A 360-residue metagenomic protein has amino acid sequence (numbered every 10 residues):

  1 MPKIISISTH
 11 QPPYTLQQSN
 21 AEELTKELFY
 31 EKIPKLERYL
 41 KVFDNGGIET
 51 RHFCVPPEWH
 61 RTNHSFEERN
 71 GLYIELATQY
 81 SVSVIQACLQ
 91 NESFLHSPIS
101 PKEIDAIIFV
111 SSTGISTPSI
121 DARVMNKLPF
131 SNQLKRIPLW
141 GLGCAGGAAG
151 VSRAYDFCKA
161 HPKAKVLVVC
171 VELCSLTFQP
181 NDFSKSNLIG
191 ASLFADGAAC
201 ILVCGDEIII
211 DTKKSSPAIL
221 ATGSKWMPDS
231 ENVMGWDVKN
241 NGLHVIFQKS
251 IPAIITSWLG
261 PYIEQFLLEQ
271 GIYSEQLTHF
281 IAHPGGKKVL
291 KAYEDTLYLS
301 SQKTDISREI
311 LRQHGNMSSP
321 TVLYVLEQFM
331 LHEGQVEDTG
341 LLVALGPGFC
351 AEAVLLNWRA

Functional and structural regions predicted by a protein language model:
M1-E75, P180-S257, P261, Q265 (+2 more regions): Condensing-enzyme catalytic core mediating Claisen C-C bond formation in acyl metabolism
M1-P2, K102-D105, N132-K135, H161-V166 (+5 more regions): Short coil/turn connectors at secondary-structure junctions
S6-S8, V110, W140, K165-E172 (+2 more regions): Short beta-strand segments
I48-T62, F66-F130, G141, S274-L290: Conserved beta-ketoacyl condensing-enzyme motif
L72, S83, Q90, P98 (+1 more regions): A contiguous, well-structured pocket-lining segment that forms one wall/lid of small-molecule binding clefts in soluble
L76-S93, I120, A198, I254-E269 (+1 more regions): Short, well-ordered amphipathic alpha-helical segments that serve as non-catalytic structural scaffolds within diverse
S112-T113, S131-Q133, P138-K159, T256 (+2 more regions): Claisen-condensing/thiolase-fold acyl-transfer catalytic domains that form or cleave C-C bonds in fatty acid
S116-A122, V168-I189, A221-K239, G286-D295 (+2 more regions): Active-site-adjacent elements of ketosynthase-type condensing enzymes
